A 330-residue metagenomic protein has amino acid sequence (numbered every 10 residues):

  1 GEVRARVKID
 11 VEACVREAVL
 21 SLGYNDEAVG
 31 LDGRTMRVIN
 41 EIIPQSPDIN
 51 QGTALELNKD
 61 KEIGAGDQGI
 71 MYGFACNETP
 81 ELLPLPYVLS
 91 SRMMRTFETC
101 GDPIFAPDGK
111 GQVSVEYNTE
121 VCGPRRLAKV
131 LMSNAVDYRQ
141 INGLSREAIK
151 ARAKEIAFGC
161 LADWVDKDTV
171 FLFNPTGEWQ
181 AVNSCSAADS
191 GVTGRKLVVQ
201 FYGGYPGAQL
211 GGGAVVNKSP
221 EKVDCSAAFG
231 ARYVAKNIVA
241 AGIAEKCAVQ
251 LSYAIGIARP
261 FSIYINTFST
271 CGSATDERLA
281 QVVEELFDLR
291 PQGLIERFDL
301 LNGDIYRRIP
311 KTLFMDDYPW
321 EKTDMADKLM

Functional and structural regions predicted by a protein language model:
G1-R6, I255-R259: Short, charge-patterned binding micro-sites
E2-V15, V19, F74, E78-E81 (+3 more regions): Glycine-rich and small/hydrophobic secondary-structure elements
A13, A18-Y24, A28-V182, D317-A326: Glycine-rich, mobile lid/loop segments that gate access to catalytic sites or pores
A28-E41, S46-Q51, L55-D60, D67 (+4 more regions): Gly/Pro-rich active-site capping loops and adjacent beta-alpha segments that organize cofactor/substrate pockets
I63-T79, Q180-G213, D304-D317: Conserved phosphate/anionic-ligand binding catalytic regions in large, soluble enzymes, centered on
A75-R95, P220-G242: Alpha-helical support elements that line or immediately flank enzyme active sites and cofactor-binding pockets
R139-V239: Glycine-rich anion/phosphate-binding loop at the beta-strand->alpha-helix junction
K246-M330: Internal helix-turn-beta structural module
